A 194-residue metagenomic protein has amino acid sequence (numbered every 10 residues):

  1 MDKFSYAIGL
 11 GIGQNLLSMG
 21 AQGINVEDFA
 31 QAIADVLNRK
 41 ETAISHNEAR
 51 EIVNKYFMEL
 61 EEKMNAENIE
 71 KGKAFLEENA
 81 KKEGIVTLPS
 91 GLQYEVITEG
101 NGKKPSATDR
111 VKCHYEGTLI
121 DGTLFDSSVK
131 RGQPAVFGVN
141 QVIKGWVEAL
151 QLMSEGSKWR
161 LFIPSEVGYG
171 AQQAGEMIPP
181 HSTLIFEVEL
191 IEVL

Functional and structural regions predicted by a protein language model:
M1-L194: Cross-family detector of peptidyl-prolyl cis-trans isomerase
